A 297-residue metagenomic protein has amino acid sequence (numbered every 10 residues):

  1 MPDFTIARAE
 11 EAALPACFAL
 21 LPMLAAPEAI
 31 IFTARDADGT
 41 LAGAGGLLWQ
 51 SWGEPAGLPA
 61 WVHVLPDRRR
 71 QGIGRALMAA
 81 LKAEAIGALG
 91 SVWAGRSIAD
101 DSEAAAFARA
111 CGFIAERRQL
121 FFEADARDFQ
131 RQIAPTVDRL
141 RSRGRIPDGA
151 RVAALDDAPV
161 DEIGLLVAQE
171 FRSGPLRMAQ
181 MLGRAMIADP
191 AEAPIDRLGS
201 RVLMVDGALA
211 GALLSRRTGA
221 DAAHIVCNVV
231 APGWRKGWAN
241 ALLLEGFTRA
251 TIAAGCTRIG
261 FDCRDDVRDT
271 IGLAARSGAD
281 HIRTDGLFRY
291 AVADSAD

Functional and structural regions predicted by a protein language model:
M1-E11, D294-D297: Actinobacteria-biased recognition of intrinsically disordered, low-complexity terminal regions
A9-L14, A19-A99, V205, L209-P232: Conserved donor-binding loop and adjoining core beta-sheet/short helix segment in diverse acyl/aminoacyl transferases
A9-L21, E28-A29, D138-A223: Flexible, substrate/cofactor-facing loop regions flanked by secondary structure within enzyme catalytic domains
A44, I73, L120, V152 (+1 more regions): Ligand-binding pocket scaffold of soluble enzyme catalytic domains
S51, R70-D148, I271, A275-S277 (+1 more regions): Acyl-donor-binding surface of acyltransferase catalytic domains
L65-A76, A231-L242, A253-A254, D266-R268: Conserved glycine-rich acetyl-CoA-binding loop
L81, A85, G246-T251: Short hydrophobic clusters on alpha-helical segments that form packing/core surfaces in small helical domains
C263-R268, L287: A short, acidic, flexible beta-alpha connecting loop/helix-capping segment that sits on the rim of active
